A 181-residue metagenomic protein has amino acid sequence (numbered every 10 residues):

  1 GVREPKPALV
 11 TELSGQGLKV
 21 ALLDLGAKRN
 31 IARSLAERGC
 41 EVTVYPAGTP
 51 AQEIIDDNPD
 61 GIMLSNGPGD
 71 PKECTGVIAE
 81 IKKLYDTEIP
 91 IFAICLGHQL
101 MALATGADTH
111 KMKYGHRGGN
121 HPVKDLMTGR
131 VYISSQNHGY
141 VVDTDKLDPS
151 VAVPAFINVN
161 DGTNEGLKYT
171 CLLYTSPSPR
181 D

Functional and structural regions predicted by a protein language model:
G1-Q52, D57, P71, R180: RNA-binding accessory domains that recognize and position tRNA/RNA substrates
G15-V20, G129-V131, T170-L173: Beta-strand-turn-beta hairpins that frame and shape the catalytic cleft of phosphate-ester-processing enzymes
G61, N66-T144, L172: Cysteine-nucleophile active-site neighborhood
R117-G119, N160-T163: Short acidic/glycine-enriched loop/turn segments that link adjacent beta-strands
V151-V159: Short, Gly/Ser/Thr-enriched beta-strand-loop segments that form substrate-interacting elements of hydrolase/peptidase
N164-Y169: Short, surface-exposed beta-strand/loop micro-motifs that present aromatic residues
Y174-D181: Conserved small/polar residues in nucleotide/adenosyl-binding loops
